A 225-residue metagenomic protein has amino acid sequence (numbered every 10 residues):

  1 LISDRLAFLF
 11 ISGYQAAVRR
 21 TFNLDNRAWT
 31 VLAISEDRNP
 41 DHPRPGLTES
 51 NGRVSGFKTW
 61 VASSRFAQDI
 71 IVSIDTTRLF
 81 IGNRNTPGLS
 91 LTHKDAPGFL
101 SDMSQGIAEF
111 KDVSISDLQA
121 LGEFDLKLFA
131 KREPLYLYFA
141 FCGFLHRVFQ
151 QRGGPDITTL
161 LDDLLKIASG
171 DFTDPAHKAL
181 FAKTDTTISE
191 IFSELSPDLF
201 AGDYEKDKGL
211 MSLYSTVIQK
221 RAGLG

Functional and structural regions predicted by a protein language model:
L1-F66: Glycine-rich flavin
L9, R38, A67, P197-K206: Conserved, well-structured ligand/cofactor-binding cores
P43-P45, S64-A67, L79-G82, S90-K94 (+1 more regions): A short secondary-structure junction signal
S55-T86: DPxDG-like acidic metal-binding loop motif
A62-R65, G98-D102, L128-A130: Solvent-exposed alpha-helices and their adjacent loops that cap or buttress functional pockets in soluble metabolic
P87-S114, G122-D125: Flexible, small-/acidic-enriched active-site or ligand-binding loops
E109-L137, F149-P155: A glycine-rich, basic-preceded beta-loop-alpha segment at the flavin cofactor/substrate interface of flavin-utilizing
L135-G225: Alpha-helical interface subdomain recognition
